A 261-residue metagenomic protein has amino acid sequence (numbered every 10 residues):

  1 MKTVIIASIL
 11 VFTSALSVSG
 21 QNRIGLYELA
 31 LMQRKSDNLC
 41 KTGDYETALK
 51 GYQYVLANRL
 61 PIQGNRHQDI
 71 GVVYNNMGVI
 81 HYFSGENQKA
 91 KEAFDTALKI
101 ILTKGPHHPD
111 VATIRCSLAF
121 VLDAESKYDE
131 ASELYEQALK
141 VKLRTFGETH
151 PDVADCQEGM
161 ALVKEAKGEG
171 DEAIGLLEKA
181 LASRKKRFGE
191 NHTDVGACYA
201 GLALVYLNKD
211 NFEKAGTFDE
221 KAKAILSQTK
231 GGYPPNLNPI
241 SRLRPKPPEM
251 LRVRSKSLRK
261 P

Functional and structural regions predicted by a protein language model:
M1-P261: Intrinsic-disorder-linked linear interaction elements in eukaryotic regulatory proteins
